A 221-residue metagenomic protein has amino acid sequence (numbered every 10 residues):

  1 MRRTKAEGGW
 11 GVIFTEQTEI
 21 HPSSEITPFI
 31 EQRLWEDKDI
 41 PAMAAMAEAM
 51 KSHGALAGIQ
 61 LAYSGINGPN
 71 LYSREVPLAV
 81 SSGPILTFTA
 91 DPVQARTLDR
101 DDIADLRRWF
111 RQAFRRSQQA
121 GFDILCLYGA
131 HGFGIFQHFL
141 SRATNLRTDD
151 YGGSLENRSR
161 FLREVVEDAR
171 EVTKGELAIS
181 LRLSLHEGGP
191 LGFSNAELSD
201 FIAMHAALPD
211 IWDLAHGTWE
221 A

Functional and structural regions predicted by a protein language model:
M1-A221: Flavin-dependent oxidoreductase catalytic cores
